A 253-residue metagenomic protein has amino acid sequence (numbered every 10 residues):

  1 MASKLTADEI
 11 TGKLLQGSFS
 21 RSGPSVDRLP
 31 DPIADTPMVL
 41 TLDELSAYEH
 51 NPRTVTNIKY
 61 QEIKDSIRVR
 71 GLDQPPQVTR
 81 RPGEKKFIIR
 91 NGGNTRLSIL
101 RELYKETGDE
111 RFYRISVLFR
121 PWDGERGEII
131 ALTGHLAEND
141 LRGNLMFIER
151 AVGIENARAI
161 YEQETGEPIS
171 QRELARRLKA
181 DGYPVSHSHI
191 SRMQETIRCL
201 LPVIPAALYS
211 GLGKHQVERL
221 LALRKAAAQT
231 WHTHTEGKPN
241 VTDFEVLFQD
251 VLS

Functional and structural regions predicted by a protein language model:
A2-I115: Short, charged/polar connector segments at secondary-structure boundaries
T54-E62, N94-T95, A131, L145 (+3 more regions): Charged, alpha-helix-enriched surfaces in structured cytosolic catalytic cores of large nucleotide-utilizing machines
K85, G108-Y113, V117, W122 (+3 more regions): N-terminal secretory/membrane-targeting helices
R101-E173: Amphipathic, charge-rich alpha-helical segments that serve as recognition/docking helices
I169, A175-R192: Short, basic interhelical loop/turn and adjoining N-cap of the next helix at nucleic-acid- or acidic-partner-contacting
S191-S253: Amphipathic alpha-helical extensions and coiled-coil-like segments
